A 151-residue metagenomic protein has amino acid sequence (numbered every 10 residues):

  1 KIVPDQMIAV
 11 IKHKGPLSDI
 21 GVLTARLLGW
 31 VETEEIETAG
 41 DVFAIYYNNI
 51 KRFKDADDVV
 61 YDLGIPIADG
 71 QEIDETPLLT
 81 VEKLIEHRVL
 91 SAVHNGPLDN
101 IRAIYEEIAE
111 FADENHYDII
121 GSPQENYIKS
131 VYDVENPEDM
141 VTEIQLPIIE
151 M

Functional and structural regions predicted by a protein language model:
K1-M151: A solvent-exposed interaction/effector surface
